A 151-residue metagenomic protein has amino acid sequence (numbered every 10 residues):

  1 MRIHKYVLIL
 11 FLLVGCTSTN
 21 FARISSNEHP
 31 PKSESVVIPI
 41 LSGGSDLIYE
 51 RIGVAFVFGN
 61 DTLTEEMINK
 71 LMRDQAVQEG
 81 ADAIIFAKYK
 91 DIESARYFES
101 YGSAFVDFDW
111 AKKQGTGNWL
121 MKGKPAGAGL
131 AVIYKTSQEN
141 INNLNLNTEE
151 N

Functional and structural regions predicted by a protein language model:
M1-C16: Sec-dependent bacterial lipoprotein signal peptides
C16-N151: Polar low-complexity intrinsically disordered regions
